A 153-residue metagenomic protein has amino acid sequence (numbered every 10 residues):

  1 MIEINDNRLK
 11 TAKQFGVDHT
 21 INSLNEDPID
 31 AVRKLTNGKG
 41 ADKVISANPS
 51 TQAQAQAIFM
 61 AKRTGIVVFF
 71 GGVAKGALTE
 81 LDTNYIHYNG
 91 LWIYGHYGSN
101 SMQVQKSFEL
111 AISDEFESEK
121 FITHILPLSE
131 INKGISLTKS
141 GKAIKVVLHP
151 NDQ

Functional and structural regions predicted by a protein language model:
M1-Q56: Adenosine-nucleotide cofactor-binding segment
N5, V73, S99: Residues in the short beta-alpha loop(s) of Rossmann-like NAD(P)-binding domains
S50-T51, V73-K75, Q153: Short glycine-rich anion-binding loops that position phosphate/pyrophosphate groups of nucleotides and phosphorylated
A55-F59, S101-Q153: C-terminal hydrophobic helical "lid"/dimerization subdomain of Rossmann-like NAD(P)H-dependent oxidoreductases
A61-R63: Helix-to-beta-strand junctions that scaffold the AdoMet/dcAdoMet cofactor pocket in Class I SAM-dependent enzymes
G65-I66, I144: Glycine-centered, small-residue-biased loops immediately flanking beta-strands in adenine/cofactor-binding cores
G72-G90, V104-E109: Rossmann-fold NAD(P)-binding glycine/threonine-rich loop
